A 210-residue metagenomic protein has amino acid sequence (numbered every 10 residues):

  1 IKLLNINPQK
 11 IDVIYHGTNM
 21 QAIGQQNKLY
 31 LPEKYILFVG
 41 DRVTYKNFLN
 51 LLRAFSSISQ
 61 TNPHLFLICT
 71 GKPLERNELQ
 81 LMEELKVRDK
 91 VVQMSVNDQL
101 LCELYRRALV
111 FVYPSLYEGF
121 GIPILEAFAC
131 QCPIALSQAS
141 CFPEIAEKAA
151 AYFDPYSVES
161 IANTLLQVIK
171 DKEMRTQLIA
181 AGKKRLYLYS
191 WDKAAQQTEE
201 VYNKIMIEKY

Functional and structural regions predicted by a protein language model:
I1-T18: Helix-loop-beta element that forms the nucleotide-linked donor phosphate-binding surface in glycosyltransferases
T18, L65-L79: Glycosyltransferase donor-sugar binding loop
Y30-K46, L52-F55: Conserved donor-binding/catalytic core segment of Leloir-type glycosyltransferases
E78-C102: Nucleotide-activated donor-binding/catalytic signature segment of Leloir-type glycosyltransferases, i.e., the conserved
E103-A108, Y113, I161: Short alpha-helical donor nucleotide-sugar binding micro-motif in glycosyltransferases
L116: Aromatic "clamp/platform" in nucleotide-sugar-dependent glycosyltransferases that forms part of the donor/acceptor
I124, A129, P133-L136: Short hydrophobic beta-strand element within catalytic cores of glycosyltransferases and related nucleotide-activated
A151-V158, Q167-E173: Conserved acidic donor-binding segment of nucleotide-sugar-dependent glycosyltransferases
